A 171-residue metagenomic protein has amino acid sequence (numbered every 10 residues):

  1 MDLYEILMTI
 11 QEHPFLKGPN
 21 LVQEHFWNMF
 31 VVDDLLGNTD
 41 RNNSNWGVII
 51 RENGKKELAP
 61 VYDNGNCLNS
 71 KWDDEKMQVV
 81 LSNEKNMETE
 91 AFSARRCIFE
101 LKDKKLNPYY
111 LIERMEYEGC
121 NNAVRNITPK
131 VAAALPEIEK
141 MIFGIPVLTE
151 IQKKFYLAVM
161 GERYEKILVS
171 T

Functional and structural regions predicted by a protein language model:
M1-V31, E52, M141-I145, Q152 (+1 more regions): ATP-dependent phospho-/nucleotidyl transfer catalytic cores
L21, N45-G47, A134: Poly-acidic low-complexity segments
H25-N66, M160: Active-site acidic catalytic loop and adjacent metal/ATP-binding pocket of ATP-dependent phosphoryl transfer enzymes
R51-T171: C-terminal catalytic region of ATP-dependent kinase domains
